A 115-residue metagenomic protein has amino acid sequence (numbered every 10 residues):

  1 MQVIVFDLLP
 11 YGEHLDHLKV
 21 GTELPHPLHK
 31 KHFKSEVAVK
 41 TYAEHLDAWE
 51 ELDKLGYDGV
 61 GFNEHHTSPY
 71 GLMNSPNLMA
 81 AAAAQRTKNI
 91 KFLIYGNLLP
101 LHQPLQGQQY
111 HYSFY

Functional and structural regions predicted by a protein language model:
M1-T87: N-terminal beta1-alpha1-beta2 module of alpha/beta enzyme domains
H14, Y95-G96: Glycine-centered small-residue hotspots that permit tight backbone geometry or close packing
V39-E44, P100-Y112: Glycine-rich anion/phosphate-binding loops
H65-S68, G96-L105: Acidic, glycine-rich active-site loops and adjacent beta-strand->loop/helix elements that engage anionic groups
S75-M79, A83, I94, Q103-Y110: Generic hydrophobic, aliphatic-rich segments that mediate packing or membrane embedding
T87-Y95: Conserved catalytic cysteine-centered active-site region of acyl-thioester-dependent Claisen-condensing enzymes
